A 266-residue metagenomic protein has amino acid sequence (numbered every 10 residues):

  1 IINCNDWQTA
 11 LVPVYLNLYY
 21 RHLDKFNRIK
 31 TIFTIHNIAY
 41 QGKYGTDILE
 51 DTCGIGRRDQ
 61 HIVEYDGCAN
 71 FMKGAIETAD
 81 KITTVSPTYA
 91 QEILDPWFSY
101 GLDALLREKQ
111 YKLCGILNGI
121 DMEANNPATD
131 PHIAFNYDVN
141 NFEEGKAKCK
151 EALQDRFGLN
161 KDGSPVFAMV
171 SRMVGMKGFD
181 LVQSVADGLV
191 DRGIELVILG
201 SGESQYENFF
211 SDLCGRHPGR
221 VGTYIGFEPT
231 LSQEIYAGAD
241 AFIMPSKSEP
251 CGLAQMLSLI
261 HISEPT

Functional and structural regions predicted by a protein language model:
I1-S263: Catalytic cores of nucleotide-sugar-dependent glycosyltransferases that transfer UDP/GDP/TDP-activated
